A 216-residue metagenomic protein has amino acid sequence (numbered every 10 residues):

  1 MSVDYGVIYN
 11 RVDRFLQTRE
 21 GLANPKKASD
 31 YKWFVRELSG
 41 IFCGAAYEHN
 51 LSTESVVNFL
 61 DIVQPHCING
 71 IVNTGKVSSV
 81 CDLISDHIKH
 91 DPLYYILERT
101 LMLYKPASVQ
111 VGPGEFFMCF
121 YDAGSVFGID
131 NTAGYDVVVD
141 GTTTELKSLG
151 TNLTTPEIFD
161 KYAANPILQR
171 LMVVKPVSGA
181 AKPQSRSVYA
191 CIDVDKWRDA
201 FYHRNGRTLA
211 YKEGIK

Functional and structural regions predicted by a protein language model:
S2-G134, T142, L146-K216: Nucleic-acid endonuclease domains
